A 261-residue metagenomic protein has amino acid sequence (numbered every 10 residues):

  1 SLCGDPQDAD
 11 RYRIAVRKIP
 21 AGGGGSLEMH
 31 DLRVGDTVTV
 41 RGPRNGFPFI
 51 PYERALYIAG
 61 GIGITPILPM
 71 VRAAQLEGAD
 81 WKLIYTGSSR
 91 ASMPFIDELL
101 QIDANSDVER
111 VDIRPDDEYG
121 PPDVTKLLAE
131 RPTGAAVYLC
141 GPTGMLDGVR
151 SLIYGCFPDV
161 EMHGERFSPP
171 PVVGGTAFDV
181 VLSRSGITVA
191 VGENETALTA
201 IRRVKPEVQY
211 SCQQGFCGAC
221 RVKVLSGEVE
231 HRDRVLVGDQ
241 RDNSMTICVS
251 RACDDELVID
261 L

Functional and structural regions predicted by a protein language model:
S1-G4, G24-G25, N45-Y52, Y57: Short, Lys/Arg- and Gly-enriched loop/turn segments at beta-strand edges
S1-T37, R41, G87-A91, L100: Ferredoxin-reductase
L2, G63, P142: Short, conserved phosphate/pyrophosphate- and ester-handling motifs at nucleotide-, phospho-/glycolipid
Y12-A15, A79-S88, D112-R114, H163: Short internal beta-strands
P43-R44, L225: Short, surface-exposed secondary-structure boundary micro-motifs
I64-Q75: Histidine-anchored nucleotide/phosphate-binding helix
S89-L261: Reductase modules of NAD(P)H-dependent flavoproteins
